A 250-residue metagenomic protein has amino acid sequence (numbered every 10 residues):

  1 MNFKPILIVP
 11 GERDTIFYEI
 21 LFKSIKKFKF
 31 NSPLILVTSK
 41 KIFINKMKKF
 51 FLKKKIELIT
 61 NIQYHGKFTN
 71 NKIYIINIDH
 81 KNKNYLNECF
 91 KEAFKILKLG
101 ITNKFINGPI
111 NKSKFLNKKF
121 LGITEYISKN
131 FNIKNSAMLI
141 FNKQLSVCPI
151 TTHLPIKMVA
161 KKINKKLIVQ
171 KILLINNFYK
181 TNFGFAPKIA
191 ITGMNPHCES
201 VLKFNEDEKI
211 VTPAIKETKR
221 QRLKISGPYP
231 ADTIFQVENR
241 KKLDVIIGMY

Functional and structural regions predicted by a protein language model:
M1-Y250: Anion-binding alpha/beta catalytic cores of soluble intermediary-metabolism enzymes, centered on
